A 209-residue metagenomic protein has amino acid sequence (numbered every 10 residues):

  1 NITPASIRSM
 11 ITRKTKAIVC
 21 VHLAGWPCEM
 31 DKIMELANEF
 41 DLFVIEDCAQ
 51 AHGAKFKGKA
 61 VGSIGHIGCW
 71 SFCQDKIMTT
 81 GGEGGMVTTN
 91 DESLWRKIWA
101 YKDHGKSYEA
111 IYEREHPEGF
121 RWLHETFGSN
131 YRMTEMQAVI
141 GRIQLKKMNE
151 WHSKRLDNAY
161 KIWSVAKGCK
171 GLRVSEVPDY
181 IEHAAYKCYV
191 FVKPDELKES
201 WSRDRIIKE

Functional and structural regions predicted by a protein language model:
I2-A5, S9, A17-V21, W26 (+3 more regions): PLP-dependent aminotransferase class I/II
I2-T80, M86-L94: Active-site phosphate-binding strand-loop segment of PLP-dependent enzymes
I64-H66, G81-G82, M133-E135, A185: A structure-centric signal for secondary-structure junctions around beta-strands
G82-E83, R142: Amphipathic alpha-helical segments within well-ordered protein domains
